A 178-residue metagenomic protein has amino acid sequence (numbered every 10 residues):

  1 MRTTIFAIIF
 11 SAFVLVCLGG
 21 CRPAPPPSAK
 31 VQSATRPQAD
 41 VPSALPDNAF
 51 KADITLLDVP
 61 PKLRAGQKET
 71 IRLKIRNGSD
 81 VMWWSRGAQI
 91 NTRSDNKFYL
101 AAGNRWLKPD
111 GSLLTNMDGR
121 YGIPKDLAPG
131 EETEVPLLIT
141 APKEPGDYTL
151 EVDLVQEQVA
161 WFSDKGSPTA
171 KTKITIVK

Functional and structural regions predicted by a protein language model:
M1-I5: Positively charged n-region of N-terminal signal peptides that target proteins for export
F6-V14: Hydrophobic helical h-region of N-terminal Sec-dependent signal peptides in bacterial secretory/periplasmic proteins
C17-G20: C-terminal motif of bacterial Sec signal peptides marking the signal peptidase cleavage site
R22-A24: Bacterial signal peptide processing site
A29-V41: Compositionally biased, proline/threonine/alanine/serine-rich low-complexity intrinsically disordered stretches
A39-P61, E69-I71, I75-V135, D147-I176: Contiguous segments within soluble domain cores/interaction surfaces
P60-R64, T140: Short amphipathic alpha-helices and their capping/turn segments at secondary-structure boundaries
L138-G146: Short, surface-exposed loop/turn segments at beta-strand-coil junctions that are enriched for proline with nearby
